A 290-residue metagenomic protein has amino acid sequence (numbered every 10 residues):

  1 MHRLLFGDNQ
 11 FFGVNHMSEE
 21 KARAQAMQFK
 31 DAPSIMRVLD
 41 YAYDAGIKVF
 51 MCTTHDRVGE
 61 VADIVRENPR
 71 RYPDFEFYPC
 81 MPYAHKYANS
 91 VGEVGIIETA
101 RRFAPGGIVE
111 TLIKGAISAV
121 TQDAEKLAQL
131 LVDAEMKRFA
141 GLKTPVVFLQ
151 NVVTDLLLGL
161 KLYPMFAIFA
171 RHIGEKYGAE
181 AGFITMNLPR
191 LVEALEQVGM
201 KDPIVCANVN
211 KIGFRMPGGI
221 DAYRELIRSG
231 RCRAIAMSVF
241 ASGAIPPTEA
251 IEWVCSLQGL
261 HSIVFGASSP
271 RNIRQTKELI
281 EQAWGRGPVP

Functional and structural regions predicted by a protein language model:
M1-A26, N89-V120: N-terminal small/glycine-rich loop or linker at the start of catalytic domains across soluble metabolic enzymes
M1-R3, A62-R71, L130-L142, V192-E196: Short amphipathic alpha-helices and their capping/turn segments at secondary-structure boundaries
M1-Y72, W253: N-terminal binding-site loop/beta-alpha segment at the start of enzyme catalytic domains that lines or forms
M17-P33, T111-L131, G159, F240-I245: Active-site mouth loops of central-metabolism enzymes
M27-V38, H55-I64, E125-E135, K161-A170 (+2 more regions): Well-ordered, non-membrane alpha-helical segments in soluble/globular domains
F75-A88: A short, structured active-site edge motif that brings together acidic residues
H85, M136, A140-P145, V152-P290: Beta/alpha (TIM)-barrel catalytic core signal, keyed to glycine-rich beta->alpha loops juxtaposed to Asp/Glu that bind
I97-T154: Active-site gating/metal-coordination segments in enzymes
